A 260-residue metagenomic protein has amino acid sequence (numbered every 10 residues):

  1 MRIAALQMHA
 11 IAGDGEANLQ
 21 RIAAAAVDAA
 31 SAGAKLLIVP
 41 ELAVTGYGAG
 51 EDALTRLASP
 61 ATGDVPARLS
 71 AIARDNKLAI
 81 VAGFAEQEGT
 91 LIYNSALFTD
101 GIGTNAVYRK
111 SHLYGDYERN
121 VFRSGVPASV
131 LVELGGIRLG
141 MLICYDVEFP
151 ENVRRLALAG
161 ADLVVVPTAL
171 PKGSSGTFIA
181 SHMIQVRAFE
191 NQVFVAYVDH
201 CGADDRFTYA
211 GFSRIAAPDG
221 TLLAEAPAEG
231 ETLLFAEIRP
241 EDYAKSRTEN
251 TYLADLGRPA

Functional and structural regions predicted by a protein language model:
M1-I11, I38, S95, V107 (+2 more regions): Active-site-proximal beta-strand elements of phosphoester/diester hydrolases
L6, Y108, V132, V198 (+2 more regions): Hydrophobic residues at beta-strand termini and immediately following loops that shape nucleotide-binding pockets
G15, A24-N105, P171-V186, E190-V193: Cys-nucleophile CN-hydrolase/nitrilase-fold catalytic domain and related Cys-dependent amidase chemistry that acts on
A17-V27, V147-R154: Short, acidic/polar
D64-A79, E148-T232: CN hydrolase (nitrilase-like) catalytic-core segments centered on the catalytic cysteine and neighboring Lys/Glu
A82-F84, S95-F98, V130, Y197 (+2 more regions): Short beta-strand scaffold segments in enzyme catalytic cores
Q87-A159, K172-M183, K245-L253: Active-site catalytic loop in hydrolytic enzyme cores
S95, V107-K110, V166, E225-P227 (+1 more regions): Residue-level detector of high-confidence beta-strand sites
